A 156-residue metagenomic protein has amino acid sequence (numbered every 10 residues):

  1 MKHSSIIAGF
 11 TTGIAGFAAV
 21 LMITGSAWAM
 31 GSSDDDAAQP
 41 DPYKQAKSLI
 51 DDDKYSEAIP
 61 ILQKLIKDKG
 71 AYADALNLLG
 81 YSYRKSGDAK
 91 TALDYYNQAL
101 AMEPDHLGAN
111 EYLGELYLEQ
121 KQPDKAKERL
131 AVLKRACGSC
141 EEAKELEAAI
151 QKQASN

Functional and structural regions predicted by a protein language model:
D36-D68: Alpha-helical segment of the N-proximal tetratricopeptide repeat
D68, M102, R135-A136: Structural marker of alpha-solenoid helical repeat scaffolds
A75, A109, E142-A143: TPR alpha-solenoid repeat register
L78, Y112, L146-A149: Canonical tetratricopeptide repeat
